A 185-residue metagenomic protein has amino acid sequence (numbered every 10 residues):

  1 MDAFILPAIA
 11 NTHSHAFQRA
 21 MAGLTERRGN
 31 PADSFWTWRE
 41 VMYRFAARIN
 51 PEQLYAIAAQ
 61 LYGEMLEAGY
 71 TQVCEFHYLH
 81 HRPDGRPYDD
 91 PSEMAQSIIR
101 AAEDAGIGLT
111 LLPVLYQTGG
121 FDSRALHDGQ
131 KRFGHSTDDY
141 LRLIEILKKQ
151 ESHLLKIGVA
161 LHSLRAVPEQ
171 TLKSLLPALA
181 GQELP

Functional and structural regions predicted by a protein language model:
M1-L6: Histidine-rich, glycine-flanked metal-binding segment
P7-R19, P185: Histidine-centered catalytic micro-motifs
A8, I57, F76, L112-P113 (+1 more regions): Fold-independent oxyanion-binding glycine-rich loops and adjacent beta-strand/coil segments at enzyme active sites
N11, E26, Q72, L161-S163: Short, flexible micro-motifs
S14-R28, T110-G119: Short, solvent-exposed beta-strand-terminating loops
G23-G108, D138-S152: Alpha-helical scaffold segments that flank or form the walls of functional sites
H81-P185: Metal-coordinating catalytic core of metallo-dependent amide/deamination hydrolases
